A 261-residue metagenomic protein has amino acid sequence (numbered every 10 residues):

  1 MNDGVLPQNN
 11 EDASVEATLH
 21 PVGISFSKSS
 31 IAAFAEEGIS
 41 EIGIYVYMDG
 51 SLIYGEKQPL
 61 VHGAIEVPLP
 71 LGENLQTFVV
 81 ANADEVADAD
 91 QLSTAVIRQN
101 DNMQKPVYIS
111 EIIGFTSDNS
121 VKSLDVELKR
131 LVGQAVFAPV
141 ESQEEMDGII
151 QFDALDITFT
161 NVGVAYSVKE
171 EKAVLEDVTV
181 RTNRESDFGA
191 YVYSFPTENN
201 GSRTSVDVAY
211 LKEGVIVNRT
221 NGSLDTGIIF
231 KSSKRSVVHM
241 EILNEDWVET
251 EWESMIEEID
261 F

Functional and structural regions predicted by a protein language model:
M1-F26, S30, F137, S233 (+1 more regions): Bacterial Sec-dependent N-terminal signal peptides
E16, P21-G23, G43, F78 (+4 more regions): Beta-strand secondary-structure signal
T18, V61-G63, D118-S120: Ser/Thr- and Asn-enriched, surface-exposed coil loops between beta-strands
I31-Q91, M146-S232, S254-F261: Tryptophan-paired
D84-S123, G214-E245: Structured interaction patches on ligand/partner-binding surfaces of diverse proteins
D125-V132, V192-T197: Conserved "repeat-terminator" motif of extracellular CCP/Sushi domains
E127-G148: Surface-exposed interaction/gating patches
